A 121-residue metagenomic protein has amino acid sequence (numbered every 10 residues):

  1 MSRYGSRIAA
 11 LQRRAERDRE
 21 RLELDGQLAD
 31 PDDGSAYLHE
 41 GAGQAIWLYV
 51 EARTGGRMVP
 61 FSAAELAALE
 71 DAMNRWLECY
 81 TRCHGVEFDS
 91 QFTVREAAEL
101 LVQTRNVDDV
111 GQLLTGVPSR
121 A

Functional and structural regions predicted by a protein language model:
M1-A121: Acidic, polar-rich N-terminal leader regions of halophilic archaeal proteins
